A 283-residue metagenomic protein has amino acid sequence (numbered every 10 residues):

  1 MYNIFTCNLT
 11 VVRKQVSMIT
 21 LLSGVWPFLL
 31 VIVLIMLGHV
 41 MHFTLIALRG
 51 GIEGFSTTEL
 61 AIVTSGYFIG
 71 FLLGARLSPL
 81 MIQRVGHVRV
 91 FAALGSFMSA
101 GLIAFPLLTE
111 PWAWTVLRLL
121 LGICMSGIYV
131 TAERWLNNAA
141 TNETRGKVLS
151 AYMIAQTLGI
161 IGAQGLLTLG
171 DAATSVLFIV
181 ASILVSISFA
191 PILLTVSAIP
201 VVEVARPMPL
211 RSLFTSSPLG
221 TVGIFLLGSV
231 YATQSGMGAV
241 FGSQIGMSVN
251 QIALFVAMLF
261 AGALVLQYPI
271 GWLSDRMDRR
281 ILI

Functional and structural regions predicted by a protein language model:
K14-L22, V196-T221: Juxtamembrane intracellular "pre-TM" segments in multi-pass secondary transporters
L21-F68, G220-I224, A232-F241, I245 (+1 more regions): Helix-loop boundary and gating motifs at the non-cytosolic
F68-R76, I160-I161, F260-Y268: Residue-level signature of mid-helix packing/kink "hotspots" within the transmembrane helices of 12-pass Major
G74-G86, D171, L266-D278: Helix-to-loop junctions at the C-terminal end of transmembrane segments in multipass secondary transporters
R89-I103, S182, I281-I283: Structural signature of the two symmetry-related core transmembrane helices
W112-L120: Paired small-residue
L119-I154: Cytoplasmic helix-loop-helix junction between adjacent transmembrane helices in 12-TM secondary transporters
L167-T168, S182-V202: C-terminal membrane-cytosol helix-exit motif in multi-pass small-molecule transporters
